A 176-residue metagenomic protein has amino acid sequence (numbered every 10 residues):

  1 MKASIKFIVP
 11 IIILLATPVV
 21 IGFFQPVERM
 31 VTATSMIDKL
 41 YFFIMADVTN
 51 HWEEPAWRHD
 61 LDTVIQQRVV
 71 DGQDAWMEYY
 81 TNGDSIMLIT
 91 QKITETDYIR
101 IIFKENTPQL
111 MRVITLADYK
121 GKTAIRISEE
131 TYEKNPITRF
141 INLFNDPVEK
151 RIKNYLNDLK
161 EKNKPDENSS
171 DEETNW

Functional and structural regions predicted by a protein language model:
M1-K2, I137: Juxtamembrane/transmembrane-helix boundary motifs in multi-pass membrane proteins
K2-L14, Y79-A124, E130-Y132: Hydrophobic-ligand binding "helix-grip"
K2-V69: Hydrophobic ligand-binding cavity/cleft-lining segments
F23-P26, E54-H59, W76-G83, I101-T107: Short, solvent-exposed secondary-structure boundary motifs
L40-E54, T90, I101, I125-I127 (+1 more regions): Hydrophobic pocket/interface hotspot
T63-I65, N157-W176: Short, highly charged C-terminal tails/helix-capping segments
D71-A75: Short coil-to-beta transition motif at edge beta-strands of beta-rich domains
I102-N154, L159-E161, W176: Beta-strand/loop substructures that line and gate deep hydrophobic ligand-binding cavities in soluble
